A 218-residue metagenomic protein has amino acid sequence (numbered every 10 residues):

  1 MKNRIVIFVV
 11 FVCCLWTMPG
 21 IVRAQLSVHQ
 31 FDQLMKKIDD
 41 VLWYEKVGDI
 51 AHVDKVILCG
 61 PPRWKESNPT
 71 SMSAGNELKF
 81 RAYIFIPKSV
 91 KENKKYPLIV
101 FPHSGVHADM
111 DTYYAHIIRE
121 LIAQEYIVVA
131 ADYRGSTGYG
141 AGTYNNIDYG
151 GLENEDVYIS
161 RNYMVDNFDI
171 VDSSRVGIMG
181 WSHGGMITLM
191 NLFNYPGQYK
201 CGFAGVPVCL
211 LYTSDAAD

Functional and structural regions predicted by a protein language model:
M1-I7: Bacterial N-terminal signal peptides that target proteins for export
V9-T17: Bacterial N-terminal signal peptides
G20-D54: N-terminal targeting or regulatory segments adjacent to alpha/beta-hydrolase or S9 domains
K55, K79-R81, C201: Conserved beta-strand residues within beta-sheet cores
L58-F80, K88-N167, S173: Cap/lid segment of the alpha/beta-hydrolase catalytic domain
Y163, N167-F168, S174-L211: Primarily recognizes the serine-hydrolase "nucleophile elbow" in alpha/beta-hydrolase and SGNH/GDSL folds
Y212-D218: Conserved small/polar residues in nucleotide/adenosyl-binding loops
